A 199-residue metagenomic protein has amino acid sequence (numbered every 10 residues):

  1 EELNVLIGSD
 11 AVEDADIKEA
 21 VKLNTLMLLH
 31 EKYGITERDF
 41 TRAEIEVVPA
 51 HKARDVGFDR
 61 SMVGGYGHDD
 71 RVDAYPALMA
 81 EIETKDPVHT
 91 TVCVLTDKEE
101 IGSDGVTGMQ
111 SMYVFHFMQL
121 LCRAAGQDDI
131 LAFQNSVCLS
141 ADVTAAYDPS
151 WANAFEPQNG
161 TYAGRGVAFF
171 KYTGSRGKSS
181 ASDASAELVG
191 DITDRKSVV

Functional and structural regions predicted by a protein language model:
E1-V199: N-terminal hydrophobic/helix-forming segments and targeting peptides
